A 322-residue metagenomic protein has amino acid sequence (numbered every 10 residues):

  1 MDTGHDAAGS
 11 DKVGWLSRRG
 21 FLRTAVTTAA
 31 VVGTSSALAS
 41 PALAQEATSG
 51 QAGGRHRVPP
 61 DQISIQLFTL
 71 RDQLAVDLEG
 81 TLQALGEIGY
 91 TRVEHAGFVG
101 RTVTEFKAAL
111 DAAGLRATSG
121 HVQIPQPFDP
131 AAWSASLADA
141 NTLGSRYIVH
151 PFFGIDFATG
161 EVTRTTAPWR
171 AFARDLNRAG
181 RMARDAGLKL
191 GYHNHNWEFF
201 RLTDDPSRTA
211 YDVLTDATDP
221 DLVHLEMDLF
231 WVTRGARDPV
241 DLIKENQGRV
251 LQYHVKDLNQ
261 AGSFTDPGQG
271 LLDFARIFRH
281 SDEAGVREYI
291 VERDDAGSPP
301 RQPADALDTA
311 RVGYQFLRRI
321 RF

Functional and structural regions predicted by a protein language model:
M1-L16: N-terminal secretory signal peptides
W15-G20, V31-Q51: N-terminal twin-arginine translocation
G53-V58, Q83-E87, R101-T118, A132-S145 (+4 more regions): Acidic (Asp/Glu)-rich catalytic clusters
G53-V76, R92: Boundary/entry segment of secreted carbohydrate-active catalytic domains
D61-Q66, V93-H95, A117-V122, I148-H150 (+4 more regions): Hydrophobic faces of well-ordered beta-strands that scaffold small-molecule active sites in alpha/beta enzyme cores
I65, L85, V93, L110 (+5 more regions): Conserved, mostly hydrophobic/aromatic
R92, V99, P125-H224, L307: Active-site acidic/histidine proton-transfer and metal-coordination neighborhood in alpha/beta enzyme cores
D185-L271, A275: Acidic/histidine-rich catalytic cores of soluble enzymes
